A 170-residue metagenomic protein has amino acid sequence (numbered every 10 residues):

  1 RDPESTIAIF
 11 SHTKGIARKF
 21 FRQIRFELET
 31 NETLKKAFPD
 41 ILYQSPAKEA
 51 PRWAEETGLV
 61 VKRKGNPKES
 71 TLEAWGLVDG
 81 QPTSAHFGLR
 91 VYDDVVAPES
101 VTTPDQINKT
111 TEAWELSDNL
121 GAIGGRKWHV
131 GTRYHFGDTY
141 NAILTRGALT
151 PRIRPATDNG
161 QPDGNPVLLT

Functional and structural regions predicted by a protein language model:
R1-T170: Short, flexible loop motifs at catalytic/binding sites
